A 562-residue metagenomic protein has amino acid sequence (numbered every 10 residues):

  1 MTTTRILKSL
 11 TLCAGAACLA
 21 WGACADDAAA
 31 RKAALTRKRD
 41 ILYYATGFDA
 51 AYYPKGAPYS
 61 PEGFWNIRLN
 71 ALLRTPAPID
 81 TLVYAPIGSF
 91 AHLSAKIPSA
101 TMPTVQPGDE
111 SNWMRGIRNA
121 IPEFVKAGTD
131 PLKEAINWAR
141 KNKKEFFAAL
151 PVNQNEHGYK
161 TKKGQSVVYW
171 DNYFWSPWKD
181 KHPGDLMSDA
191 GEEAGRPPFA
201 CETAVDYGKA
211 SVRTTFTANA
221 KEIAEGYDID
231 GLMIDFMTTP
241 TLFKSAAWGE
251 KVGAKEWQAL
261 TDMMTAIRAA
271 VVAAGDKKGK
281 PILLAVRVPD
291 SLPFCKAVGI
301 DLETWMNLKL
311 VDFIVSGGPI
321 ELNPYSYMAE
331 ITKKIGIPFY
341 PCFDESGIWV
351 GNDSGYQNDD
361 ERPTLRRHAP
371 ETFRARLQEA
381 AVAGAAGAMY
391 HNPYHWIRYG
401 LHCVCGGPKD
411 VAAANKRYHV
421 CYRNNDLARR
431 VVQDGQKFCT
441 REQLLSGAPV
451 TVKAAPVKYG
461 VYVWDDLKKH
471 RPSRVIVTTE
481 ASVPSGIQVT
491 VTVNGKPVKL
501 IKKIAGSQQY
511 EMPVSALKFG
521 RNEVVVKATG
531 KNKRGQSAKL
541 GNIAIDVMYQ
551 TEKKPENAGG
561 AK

Functional and structural regions predicted by a protein language model:
T36-E62, R118-V125, D130-N137, A148-E222 (+1 more regions): Active-site-adjacent "subsite" loops/lids of carbohydrate-active enzymes
A45-T46, P281-L283, R287-D290, K333-P370: Active-site clefts of carbohydrate-active enzymes
A51-Y52, P58-S60, I87-H92, V125 (+5 more regions): Acidic-and-aromatic substrate-binding clefts and catalytic sites of carbohydrate-active enzymes
G63-K96, G226-D230, L310-F313, V382-G387: Catalytic domains of carbohydrate-active enzymes, especially glycoside hydrolases
I79-K126, G249: Aromatic-lined carbohydrate-binding/catalytic grooves of carbohydrate-active enzymes
S211-G336, T372: Active-site neighborhood of glycoside hydrolase catalytic domains
P338, A375-K469: Aromatic- and carboxylate-lined catalytic core of secreted/periplasmic carbohydrate-active enzymes
E480-K554: Beta-strand-rich ligand-recognition modules
